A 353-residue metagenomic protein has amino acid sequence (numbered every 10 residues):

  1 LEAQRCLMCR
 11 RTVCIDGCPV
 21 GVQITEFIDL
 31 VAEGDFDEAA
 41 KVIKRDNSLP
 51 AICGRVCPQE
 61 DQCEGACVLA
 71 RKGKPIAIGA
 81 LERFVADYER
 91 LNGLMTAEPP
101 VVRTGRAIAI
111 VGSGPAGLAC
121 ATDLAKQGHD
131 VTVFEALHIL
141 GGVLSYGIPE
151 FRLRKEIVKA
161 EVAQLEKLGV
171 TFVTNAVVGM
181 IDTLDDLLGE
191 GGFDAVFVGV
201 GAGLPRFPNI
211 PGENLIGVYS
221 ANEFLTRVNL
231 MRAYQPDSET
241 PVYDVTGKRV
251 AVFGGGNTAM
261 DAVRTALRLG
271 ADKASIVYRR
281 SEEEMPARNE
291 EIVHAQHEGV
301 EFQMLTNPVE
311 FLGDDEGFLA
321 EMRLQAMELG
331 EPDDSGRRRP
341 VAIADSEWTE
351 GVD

Functional and structural regions predicted by a protein language model:
L1-A107, K155, V198-Y219, L225 (+4 more regions): Ferredoxin-type iron-sulfur electron-transfer modules and their immediate structural context
S48, G114-P115, I139, G256-T258: Residue-level detector of alpha-helix initiation sites
E64, G117, M180, G203-R206 (+1 more regions): Glycine-rich nucleotide phosphate-binding loop and flanking beta-alpha elements of Rossmann-like dinucleotide-binding
R106-T132, T258-L267: N-terminal Rossmann-like FAD-binding beta1-loop-alpha1 element of flavoenzymes
A109-V111, A251, S275: Conserved beta-strand elements of the Class I
H129-S145, A274-E283: Glycine-rich FAD pyrophosphate-binding loop
G141-I148, R288-H294: Active-site-proximal loop->helix
E156-R206, E213, Y219-E223, N229-P241 (+2 more regions): A Rossmann-like FAD-binding core segment of flavoenzymes
